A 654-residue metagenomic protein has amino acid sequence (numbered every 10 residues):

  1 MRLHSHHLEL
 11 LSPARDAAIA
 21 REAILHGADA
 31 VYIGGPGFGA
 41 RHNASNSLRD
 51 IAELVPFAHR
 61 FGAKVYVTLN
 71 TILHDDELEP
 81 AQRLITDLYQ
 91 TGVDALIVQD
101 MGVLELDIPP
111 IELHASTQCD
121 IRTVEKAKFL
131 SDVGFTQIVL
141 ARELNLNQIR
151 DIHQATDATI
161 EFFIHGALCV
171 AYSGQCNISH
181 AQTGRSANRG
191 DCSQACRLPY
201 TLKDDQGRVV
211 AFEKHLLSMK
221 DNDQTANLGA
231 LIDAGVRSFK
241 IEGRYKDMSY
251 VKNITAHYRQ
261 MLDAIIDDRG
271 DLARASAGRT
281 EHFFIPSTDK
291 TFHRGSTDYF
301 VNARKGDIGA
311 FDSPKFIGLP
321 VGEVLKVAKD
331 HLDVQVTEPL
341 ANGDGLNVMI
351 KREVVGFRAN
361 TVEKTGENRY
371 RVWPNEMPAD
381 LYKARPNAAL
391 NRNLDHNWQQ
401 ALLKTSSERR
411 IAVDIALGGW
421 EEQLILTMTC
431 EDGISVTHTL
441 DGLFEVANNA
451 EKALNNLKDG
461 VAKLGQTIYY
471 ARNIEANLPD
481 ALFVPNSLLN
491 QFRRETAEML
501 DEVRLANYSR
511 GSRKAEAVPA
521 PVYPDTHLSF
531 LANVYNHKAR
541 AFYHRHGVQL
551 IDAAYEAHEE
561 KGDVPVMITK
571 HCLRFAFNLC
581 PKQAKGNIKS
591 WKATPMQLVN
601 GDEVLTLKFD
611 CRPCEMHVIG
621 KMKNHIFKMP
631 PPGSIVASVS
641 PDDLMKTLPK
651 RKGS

Functional and structural regions predicted by a protein language model:
M1-H26, A30-I33, G37-A40, L54-V55 (+4 more regions): Surface-exposed amphipathic alpha-helical tracts and adjacent flexible/coil segments at the periphery of soluble enzymes
N43-A52: Aromatic- and glycine-enriched glycan-recognition loops and surfaces that form the carbohydrate-binding subsites
G102-P109: Short active-site loop/helix that positions an aromatic residue
T117: Residues at the C-termini of beta-strands that transition into short coil/loop
R122-K126: Short, glycine/polar-rich helix-capping loops at beta-to-alpha or helix-loop-helix junctions that flank or form
